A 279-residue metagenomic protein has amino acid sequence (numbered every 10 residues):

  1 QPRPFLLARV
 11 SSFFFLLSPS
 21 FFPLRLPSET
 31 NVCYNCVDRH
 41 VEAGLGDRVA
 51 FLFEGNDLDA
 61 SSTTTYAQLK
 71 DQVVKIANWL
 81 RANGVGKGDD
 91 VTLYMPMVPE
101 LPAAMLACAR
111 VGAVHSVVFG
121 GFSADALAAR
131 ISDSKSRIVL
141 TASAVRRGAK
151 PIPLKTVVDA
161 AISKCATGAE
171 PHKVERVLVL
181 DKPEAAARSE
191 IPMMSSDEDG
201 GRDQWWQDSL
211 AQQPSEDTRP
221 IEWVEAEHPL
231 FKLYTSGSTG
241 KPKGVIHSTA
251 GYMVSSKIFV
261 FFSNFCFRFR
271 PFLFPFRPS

Functional and structural regions predicted by a protein language model:
Q1-T64, Q68-D71, K75-R81, I162 (+3 more regions): N-lobe entry segment of adenylate-forming
C33, D47-L106, S123-A128, R202-Q207 (+1 more regions): Conserved AMP-binding/adenylate-forming core of the ANL superfamily
V37-V41, L69, V73, V91 (+6 more regions): Adenylate-forming
D38-R39, R81, P99-F119, A126-A128 (+2 more regions): Hydrophobic alpha-helical segments in the ANL/AMP-binding
D47-V49, V174-A185, S195-Y234, K241 (+3 more regions): Conserved pre-ATP/AMP-binding loop-to-beta segment of ANL
D57-A60, K232-V245, V260: Conserved adenylation A10 loop of the ANL superfamily
L106, R110-D208: Structural core segment of the AMP-binding/adenylate-forming
M253-S279: Conserved AMP-binding/adenylation subdomain of ANL enzymes
